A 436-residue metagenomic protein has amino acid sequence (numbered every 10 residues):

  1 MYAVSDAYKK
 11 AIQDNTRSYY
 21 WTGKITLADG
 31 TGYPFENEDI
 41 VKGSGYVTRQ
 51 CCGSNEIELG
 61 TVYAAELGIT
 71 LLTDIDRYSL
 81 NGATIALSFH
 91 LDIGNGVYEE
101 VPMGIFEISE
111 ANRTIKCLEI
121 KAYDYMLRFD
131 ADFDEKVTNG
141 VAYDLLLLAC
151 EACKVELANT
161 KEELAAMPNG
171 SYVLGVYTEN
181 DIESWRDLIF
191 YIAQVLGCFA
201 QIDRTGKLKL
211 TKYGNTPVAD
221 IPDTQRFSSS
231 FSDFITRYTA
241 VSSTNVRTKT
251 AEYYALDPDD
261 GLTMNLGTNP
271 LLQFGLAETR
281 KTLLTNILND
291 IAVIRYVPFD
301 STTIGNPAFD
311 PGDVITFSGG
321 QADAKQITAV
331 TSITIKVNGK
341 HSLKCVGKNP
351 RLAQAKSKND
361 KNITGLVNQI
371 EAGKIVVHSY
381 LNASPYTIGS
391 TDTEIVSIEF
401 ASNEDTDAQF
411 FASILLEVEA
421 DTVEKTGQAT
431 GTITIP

Functional and structural regions predicted by a protein language model:
M1-G23, Y33, I120-A122, F129-A131 (+4 more regions): Acidic, low-complexity/disordered segments
M1-N139, V176-I182, R186-G197, I202-R204 (+4 more regions): Assembly/oligomerization scaffold segments
T70-L72, F411-L415: Short edge beta-strand/loop segments characteristic of extracellular beta-sandwich folds
N95-Y98, N112-I235, T263-N265, G275-T285 (+2 more regions): Charged- and aromatic-enriched interaction segments used to assemble and dock large macromolecular complexes
L164, S402, T406, G427-I435: Long, non-globular low-complexity/IDR segments in eukaryotic proteins
N286-A292: Short proline/glycine- and basic residue-enriched helix-capping loop/turn segments at helix->loop/beta transitions
I388-S402: Short beta-strands within extracellular/lumenal beta-sheet-rich domains
A401-S413, A420: Extended extracellular/luminal ectodomain segments enriched in beta-structured repeat modules
